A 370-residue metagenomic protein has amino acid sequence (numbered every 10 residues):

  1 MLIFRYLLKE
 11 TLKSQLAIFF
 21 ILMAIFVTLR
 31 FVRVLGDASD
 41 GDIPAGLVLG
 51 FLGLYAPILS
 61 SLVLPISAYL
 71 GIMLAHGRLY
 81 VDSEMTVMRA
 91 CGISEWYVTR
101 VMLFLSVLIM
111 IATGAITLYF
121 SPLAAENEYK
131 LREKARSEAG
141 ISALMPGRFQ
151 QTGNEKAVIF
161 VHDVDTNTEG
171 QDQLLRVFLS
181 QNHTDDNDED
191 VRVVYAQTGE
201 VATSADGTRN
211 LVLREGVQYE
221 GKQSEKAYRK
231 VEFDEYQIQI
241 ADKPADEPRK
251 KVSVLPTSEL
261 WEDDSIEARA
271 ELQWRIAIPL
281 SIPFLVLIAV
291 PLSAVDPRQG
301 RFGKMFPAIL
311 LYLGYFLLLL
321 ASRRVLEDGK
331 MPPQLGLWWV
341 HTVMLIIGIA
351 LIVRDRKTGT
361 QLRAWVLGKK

Functional and structural regions predicted by a protein language model:
M1-S14: Aromatic- and glycine-rich beta-strand/loop motifs that create alpha-glucan
L16-R33, L310-G314, T342-L345: Hydrophobic alpha-helical transmembrane segments of multi-pass membrane transport/permease proteins
D37-L70: Membrane-embedded or membrane-proximal helical elements that form or frame transporter/channel pores
G46, G50, S106-K222: Non-transmembrane, extracytosolic/lumenal segments of membrane-associated proteins
P57-E155, I352-R354: Internal alpha-helical transmembrane segments
E235-E259: Extended, hydrophilic extramembrane loops/domains of integral membrane proteins
E267-D355: Transmembrane alpha-helical segments that form the functional core of multipass membrane systems
I346-K370: A juxtamembrane structural motif centered on a specific transmembrane helix
